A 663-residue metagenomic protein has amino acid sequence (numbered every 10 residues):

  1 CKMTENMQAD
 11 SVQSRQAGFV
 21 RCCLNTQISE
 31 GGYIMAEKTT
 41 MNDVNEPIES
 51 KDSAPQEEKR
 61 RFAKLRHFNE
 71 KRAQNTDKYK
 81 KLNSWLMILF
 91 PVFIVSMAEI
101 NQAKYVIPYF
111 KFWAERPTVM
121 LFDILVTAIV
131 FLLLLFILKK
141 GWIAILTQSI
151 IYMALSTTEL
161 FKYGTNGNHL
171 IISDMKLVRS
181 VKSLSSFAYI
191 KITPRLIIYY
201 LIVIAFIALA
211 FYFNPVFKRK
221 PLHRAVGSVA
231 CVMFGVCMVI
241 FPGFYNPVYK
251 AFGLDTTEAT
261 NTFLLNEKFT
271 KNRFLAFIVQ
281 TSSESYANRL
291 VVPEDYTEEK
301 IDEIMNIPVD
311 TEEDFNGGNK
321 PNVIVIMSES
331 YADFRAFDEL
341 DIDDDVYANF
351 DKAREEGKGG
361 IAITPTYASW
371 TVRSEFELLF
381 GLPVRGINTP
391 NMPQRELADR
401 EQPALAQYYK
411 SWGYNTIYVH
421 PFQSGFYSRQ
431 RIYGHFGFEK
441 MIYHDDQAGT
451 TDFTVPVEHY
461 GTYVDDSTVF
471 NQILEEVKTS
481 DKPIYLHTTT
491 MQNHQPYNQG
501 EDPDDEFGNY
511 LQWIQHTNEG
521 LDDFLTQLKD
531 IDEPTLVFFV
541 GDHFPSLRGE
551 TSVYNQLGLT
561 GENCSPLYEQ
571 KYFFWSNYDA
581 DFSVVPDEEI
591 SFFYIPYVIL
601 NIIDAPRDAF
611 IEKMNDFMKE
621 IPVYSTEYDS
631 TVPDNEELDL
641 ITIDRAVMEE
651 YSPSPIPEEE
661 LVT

Functional and structural regions predicted by a protein language model:
C1-K2, F19-I34: Short, Lys/Arg-enriched N-terminal segments with co-localized hydrophobic residues within the first ~10-30 amino acids
T4-R21: Short, often N-terminal, low-complexity regions that either remain intrinsically disordered or form a short helix
S11-S14, S29, S50-S53: Serine residues within intrinsically disordered or low-complexity segments
G31-Y33, E57-K268: Transmembrane and membrane-interface helices of multi-pass, inner-membrane envelope-modifying transferases
M35-P47: N-terminal acidic, proline/glycine-rich, low-complexity intrinsically disordered segments
E37-K38, K51, V553: Secondary-structure boundary/capping micro-motif
F241-V325: Membrane-interface segments at or immediately adjacent to transmembrane helices that form the boundary between
V309-G318, V325-S328, D333-T663: Solvent-exposed soluble domains appended to multi-pass membrane proteins
